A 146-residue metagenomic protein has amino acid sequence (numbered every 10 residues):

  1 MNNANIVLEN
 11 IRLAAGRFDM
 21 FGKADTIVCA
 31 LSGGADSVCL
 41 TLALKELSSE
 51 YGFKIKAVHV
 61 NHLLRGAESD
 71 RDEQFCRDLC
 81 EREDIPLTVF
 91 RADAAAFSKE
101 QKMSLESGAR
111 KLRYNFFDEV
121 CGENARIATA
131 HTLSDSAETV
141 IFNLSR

Functional and structural regions predicted by a protein language model:
N2-L31, A35-R146: Core alpha/beta nucleotide-donor-binding catalytic domains of modification enzymes
